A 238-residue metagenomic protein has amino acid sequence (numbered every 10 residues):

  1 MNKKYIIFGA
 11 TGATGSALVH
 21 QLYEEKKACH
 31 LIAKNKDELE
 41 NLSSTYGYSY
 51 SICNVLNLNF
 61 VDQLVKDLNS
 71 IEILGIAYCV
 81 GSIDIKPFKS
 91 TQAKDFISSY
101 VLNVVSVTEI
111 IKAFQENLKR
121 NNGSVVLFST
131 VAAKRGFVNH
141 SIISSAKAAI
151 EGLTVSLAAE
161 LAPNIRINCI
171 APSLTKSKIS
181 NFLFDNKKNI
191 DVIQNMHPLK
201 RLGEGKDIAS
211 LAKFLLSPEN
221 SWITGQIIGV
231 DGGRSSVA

Functional and structural regions predicted by a protein language model:
T11, V19: N-terminal Rossmann NAD(P)H-binding glycine-rich loop of SDR-like oxidoreductase domains
S82, K89-E109, V126, I143 (+1 more regions): Catalytic Tyr-X3-Lys loop
E116, A158-P163: Alpha-helical segment proximal to the catalytic Tyr-Lys
T130: Residue(s) in the substrate-gating loop at a strand-loop-helix junction that position the organic substrate next
R135, K213, T224-A238: Short C-terminal tail/terminal secondary-structure segment of NAD(P)H-dependent dehydrogenase/reductase domains
G136-S144, S156: Active-site loop-to-helix junction immediately N-terminal to the catalytic Tyr of the SDR YXXXK motif in Rossmann-fold
A162-R166, I223-G225: Short, small/polar-rich loop/turn modules that mediate ligand/substrate recognition or access, typified
H197-I208: A conserved structural motif in NAD(P)-dependent oxidoreductases
